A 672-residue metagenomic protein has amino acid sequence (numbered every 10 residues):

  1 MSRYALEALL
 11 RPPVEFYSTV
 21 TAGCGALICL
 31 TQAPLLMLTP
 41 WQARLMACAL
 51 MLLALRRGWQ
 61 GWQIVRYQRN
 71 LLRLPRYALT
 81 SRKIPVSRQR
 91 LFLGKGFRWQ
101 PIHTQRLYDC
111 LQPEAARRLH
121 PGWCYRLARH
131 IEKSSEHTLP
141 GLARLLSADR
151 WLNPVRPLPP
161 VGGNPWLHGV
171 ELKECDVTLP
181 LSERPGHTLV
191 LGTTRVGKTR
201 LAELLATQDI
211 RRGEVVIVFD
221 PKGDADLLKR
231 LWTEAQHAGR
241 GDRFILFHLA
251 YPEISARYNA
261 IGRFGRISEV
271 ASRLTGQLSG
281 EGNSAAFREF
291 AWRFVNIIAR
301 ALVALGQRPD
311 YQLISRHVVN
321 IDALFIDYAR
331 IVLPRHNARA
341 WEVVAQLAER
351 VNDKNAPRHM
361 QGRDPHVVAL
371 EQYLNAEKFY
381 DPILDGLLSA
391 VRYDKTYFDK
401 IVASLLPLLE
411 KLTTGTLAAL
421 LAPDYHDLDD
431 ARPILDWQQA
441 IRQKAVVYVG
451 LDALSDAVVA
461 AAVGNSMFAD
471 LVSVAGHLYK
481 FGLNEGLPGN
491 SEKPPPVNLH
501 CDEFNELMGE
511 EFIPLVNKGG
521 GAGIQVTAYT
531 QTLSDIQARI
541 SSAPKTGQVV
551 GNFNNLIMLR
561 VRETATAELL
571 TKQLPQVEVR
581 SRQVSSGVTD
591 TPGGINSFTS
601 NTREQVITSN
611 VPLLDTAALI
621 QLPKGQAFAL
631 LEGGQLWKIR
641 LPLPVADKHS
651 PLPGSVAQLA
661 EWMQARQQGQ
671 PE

Functional and structural regions predicted by a protein language model:
M1-V218, A225-G241, A304, R350 (+10 more regions): Accessory regions of macromolecular translocation/handling assemblies
L45-A49, L204, A462, S466 (+3 more regions): A general alpha-helical scaffold signature found inside nucleotide-binding enzyme cores
G162, E171-K173, L181-P185, L191-T194 (+5 more regions): P-loop NTPase motor domains
V516-K518, A522-L631: Conserved ATP-driven motor cores of ASCE-family P-loop NTPases powering translocation/secretion/packaging/pilus
